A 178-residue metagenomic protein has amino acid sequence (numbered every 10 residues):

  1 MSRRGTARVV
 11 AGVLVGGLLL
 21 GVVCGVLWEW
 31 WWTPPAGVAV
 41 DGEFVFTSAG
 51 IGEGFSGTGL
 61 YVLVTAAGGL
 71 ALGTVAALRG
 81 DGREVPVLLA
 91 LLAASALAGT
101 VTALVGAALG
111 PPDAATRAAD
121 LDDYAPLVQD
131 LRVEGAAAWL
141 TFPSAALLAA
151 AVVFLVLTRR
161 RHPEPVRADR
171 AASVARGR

Functional and structural regions predicted by a protein language model:
M1-V13, A49-T58, R79-V87, D130-G135: Membrane-helix interfacial "entry" motifs
S2-V10, T33-P34, A71-L91, A107-A114 (+1 more regions): Cytoplasmic membrane-interface segments at the C-terminal ends of transmembrane helices
V10-V15, G59-L63, L88-A93, L140: Hydrophobic alpha-helical transmembrane segments
V13-V26, L89-A107: Hydrophobic alpha-helical membrane-insertion segments
A36-G54, A119-D123: Perimembrane loop-to-helix junctions flanking transmembrane segments
E53-A67, A125-L148: Hydrophobic alpha-helical transmembrane segments
G68-A76, A94-L97, V101: Alpha-helical transmembrane segments within multi-pass membrane transporters and channels
G99-D122: Juxtamembrane non-transmembrane "cap" segments at the membrane-aqueous interface of multi-pass membrane proteins
